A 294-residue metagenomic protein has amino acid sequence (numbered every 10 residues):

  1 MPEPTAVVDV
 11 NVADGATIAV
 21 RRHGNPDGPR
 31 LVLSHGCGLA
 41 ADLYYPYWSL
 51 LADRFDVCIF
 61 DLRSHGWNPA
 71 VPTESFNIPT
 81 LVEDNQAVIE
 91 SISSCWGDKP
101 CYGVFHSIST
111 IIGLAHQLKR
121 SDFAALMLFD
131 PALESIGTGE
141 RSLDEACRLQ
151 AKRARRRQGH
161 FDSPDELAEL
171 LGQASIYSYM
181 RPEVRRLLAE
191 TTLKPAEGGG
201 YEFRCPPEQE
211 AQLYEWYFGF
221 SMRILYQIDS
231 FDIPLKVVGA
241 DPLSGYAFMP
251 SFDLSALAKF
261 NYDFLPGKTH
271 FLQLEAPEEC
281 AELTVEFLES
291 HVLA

Functional and structural regions predicted by a protein language model:
M1-S34, R54-D56, S93-G97, N261 (+1 more regions): Alpha/beta-hydrolase fold catalytic core
A13, L62-V104, E282: Active-site loop/oxyanion-hole signature of alpha/beta-hydrolase fold enzymes
R21-A70: Conserved HGGG/HGGXW glycine-rich cap/lid loop of the alpha/beta-hydrolase fold
D98-R141: Conserved hydrolase catalytic core segment
L126-P164: Flexible "cap/lid" loop of the alpha/beta hydrolase fold
Q158-L213: Conserved alpha/beta-hydrolase catalytic His-Asp/Glu region
K194-S255: Conserved serine/cysteine hydrolase catalytic core
K268-P277: Catalytic histidine-centered segment of alpha/beta-hydrolase-like enzymes
